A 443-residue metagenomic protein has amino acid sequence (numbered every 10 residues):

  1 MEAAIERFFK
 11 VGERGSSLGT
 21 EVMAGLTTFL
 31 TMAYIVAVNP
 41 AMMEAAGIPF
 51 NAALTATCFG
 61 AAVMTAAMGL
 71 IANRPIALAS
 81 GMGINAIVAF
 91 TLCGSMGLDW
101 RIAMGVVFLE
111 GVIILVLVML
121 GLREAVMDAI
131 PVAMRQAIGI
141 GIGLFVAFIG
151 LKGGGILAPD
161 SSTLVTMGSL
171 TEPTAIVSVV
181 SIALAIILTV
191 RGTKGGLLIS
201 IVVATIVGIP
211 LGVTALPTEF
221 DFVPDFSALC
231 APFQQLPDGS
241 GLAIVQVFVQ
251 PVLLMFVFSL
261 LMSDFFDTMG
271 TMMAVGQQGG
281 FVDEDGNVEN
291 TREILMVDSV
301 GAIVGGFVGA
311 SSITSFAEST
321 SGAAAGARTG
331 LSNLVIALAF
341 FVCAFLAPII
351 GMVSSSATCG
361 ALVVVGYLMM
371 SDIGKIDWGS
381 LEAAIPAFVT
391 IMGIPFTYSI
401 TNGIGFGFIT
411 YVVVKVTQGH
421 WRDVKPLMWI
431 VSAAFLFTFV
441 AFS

Functional and structural regions predicted by a protein language model:
M1-A52, T166-M167, I199-R292, L436-F437: Helix-loop-helix hairpins and the membrane-proximal interhelical loops of multi-pass alpha-helical transport proteins
E2-N39, G60, S80-F90, G94-G139 (+1 more regions): Helix-loop-helix junctions within the multi-pass membrane cores of secondary transporters/permeases
E13-G25, F50, L54, C58 (+20 more regions): Hydrophobic, aromatic-rich alpha-helical transmembrane segments and their membrane-interface anchor motifs
T27-T28, I35-V36, F50-T57, M64 (+4 more regions): Hydrophobic alpha-helical transmembrane bundles of multi-pass membrane proteins
A41-A52, T91-I102, P251-L254, S354 (+1 more regions): Helix-coil boundary and interhelical linker segments in multi-pass alpha-helical membrane proteins
P49-S95: Active-site cofactor/substrate anionic-group-binding motifs, chiefly glycine- and Lys/Arg-rich phosphate-binding loops
M64-I76, I186-G192, S259-D267, D298-V308 (+3 more regions): Transmembrane alpha-helix interface/packing and boundary motifs in multi-pass membrane proteins, characterized by
M96-P210, T214, L334-S443: Membrane-embedded alpha-helical modules
